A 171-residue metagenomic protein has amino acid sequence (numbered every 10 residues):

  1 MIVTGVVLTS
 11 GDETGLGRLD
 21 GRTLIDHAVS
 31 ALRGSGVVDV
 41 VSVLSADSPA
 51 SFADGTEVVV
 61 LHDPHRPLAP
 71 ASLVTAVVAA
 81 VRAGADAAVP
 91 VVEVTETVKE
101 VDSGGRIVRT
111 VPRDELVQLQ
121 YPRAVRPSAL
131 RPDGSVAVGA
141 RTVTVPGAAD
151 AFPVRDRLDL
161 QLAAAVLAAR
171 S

Functional and structural regions predicted by a protein language model:
M1-A46: N-terminal glycine-rich phosphate-binding loop and ensuing alpha1 helix
M1-V6, S30-V37, A149-D150, R157-S171: SAM-dependent methyltransferases
V3, T56-E57, D86: Conserved acidic residues
V6-L8, V60-L61, V89: Structural motif
G11, R155-R157: Helix N-cap/beta->alpha junction signal
D39, L68-G147, L158, A165: Conserved core of the sugar-phosphate nucleotidyltransferase
V41-L61, R66-P67, L73-A76: Short phosphate-binding loop-to-helix
H65, A149-F152: Glycine-rich "substrate-gating" loop/helix at the edge of Rossmann-like oxidoreductase active sites
